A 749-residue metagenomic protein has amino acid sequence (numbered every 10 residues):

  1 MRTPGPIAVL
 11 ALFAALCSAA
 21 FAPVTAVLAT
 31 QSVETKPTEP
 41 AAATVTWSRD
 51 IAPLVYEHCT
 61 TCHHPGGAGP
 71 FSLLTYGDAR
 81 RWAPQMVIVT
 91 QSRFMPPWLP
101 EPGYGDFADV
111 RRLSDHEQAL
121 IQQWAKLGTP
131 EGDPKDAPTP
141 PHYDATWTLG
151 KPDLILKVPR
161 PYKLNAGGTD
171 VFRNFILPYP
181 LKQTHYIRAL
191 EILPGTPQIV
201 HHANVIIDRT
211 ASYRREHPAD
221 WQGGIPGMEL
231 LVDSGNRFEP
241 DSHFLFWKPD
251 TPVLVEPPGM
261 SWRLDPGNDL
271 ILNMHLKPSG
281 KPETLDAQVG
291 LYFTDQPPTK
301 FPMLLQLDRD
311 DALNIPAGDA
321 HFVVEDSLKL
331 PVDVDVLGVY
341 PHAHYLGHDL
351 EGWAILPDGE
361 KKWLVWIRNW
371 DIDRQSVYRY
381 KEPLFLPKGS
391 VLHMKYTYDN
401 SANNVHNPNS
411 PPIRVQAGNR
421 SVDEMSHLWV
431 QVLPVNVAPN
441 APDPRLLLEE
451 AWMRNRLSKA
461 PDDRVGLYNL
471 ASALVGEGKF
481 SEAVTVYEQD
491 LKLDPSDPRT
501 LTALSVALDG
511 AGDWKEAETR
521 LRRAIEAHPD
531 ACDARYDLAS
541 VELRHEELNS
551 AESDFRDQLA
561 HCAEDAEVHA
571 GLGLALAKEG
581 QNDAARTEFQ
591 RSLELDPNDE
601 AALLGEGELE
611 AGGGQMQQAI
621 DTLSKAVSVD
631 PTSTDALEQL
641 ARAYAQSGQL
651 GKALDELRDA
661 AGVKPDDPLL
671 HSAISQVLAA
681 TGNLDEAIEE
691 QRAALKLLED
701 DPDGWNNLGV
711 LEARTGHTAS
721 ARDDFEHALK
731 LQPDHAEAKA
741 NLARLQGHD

Functional and structural regions predicted by a protein language model:
A19-L181, H185, L193, G267-N273 (+2 more regions): Aromatic- and Gly/Pro-enriched helix-to-coil junctions and flexible linker segments
P102-F107, D136-Y186, E191-D335, P341-V435: Beta-strand-centric surfaces of beta-sandwich/beta-rich domains
R456, Q489-D490, R523-A524, D557-Q558 (+5 more regions): Canonical positions in the second alpha-helix
K459, L493, A527, H561-C562 (+5 more regions): Structural marker of alpha-solenoid helical repeat scaffolds
R464-V465, P498-R499, C532-D533, A566-E567 (+5 more regions): Helix-start (N-cap) detector for alpha-helical repeat units in TPR-like alpha-solenoids, especially tetratricopeptide
G476, G510-A511, R544-H545, K578-E579 (+6 more regions): Register position in tetratricopeptide repeats
